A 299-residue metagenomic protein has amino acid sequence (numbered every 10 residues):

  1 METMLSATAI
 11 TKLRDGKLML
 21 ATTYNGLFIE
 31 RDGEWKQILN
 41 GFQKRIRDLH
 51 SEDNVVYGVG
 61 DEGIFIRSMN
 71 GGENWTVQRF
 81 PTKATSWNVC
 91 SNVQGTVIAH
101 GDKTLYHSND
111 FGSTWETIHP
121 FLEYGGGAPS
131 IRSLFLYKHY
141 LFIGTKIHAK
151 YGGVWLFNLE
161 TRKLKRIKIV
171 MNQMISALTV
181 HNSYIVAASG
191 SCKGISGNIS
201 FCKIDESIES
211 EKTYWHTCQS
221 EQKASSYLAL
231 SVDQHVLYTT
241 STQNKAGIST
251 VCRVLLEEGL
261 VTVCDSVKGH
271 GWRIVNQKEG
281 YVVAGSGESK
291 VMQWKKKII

Functional and structural regions predicted by a protein language model:
M1-M4, L39-F42, R79-T82, H119-G126 (+3 more regions): Surface loop/turn motifs at the tips and blade-to-blade linkers of beta-strand repeat domains
L5-L13, Q43-S51, K83-V93, G126-F135 (+3 more regions): Repeated scaffold domains used in trafficking and secretory/extracellular systems, primarily beta-propellers
L13, E30, R67-M69, S108-N109 (+5 more regions): Conserved Ser/Thr-centered positions that define the repeating blades of beta-propeller domains
G16-L20, V55-G58, G95-A99, Y140-I143 (+3 more regions): Entry beta-strands of beta-propeller and related beta-repeat scaffolds
Y24, E62, K103, I147-H148 (+3 more regions): Residue-level signature of beta-propeller blades and closely related beta-rich strand-turn architectures in secreted
A99-V180, A187-K193: Solenoidal tandem-repeat scaffolds enriched in leucines and small polar residues
Y106, A149-W155, G194-C202, A246-C252 (+1 more regions): Structural motif
G269-I299: Blade-level signature of beta-propeller repeat domains, shared across WD40, Kelch, NHL, RCC1 and BNR/Asp-box propellers
